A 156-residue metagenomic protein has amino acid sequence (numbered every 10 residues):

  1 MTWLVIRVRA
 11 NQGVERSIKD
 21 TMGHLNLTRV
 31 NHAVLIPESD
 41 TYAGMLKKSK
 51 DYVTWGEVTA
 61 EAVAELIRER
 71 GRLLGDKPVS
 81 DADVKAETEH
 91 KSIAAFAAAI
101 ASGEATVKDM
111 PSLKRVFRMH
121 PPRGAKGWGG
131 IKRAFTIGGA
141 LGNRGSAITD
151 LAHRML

Functional and structural regions predicted by a protein language model:
M1-L156: Core subunits and conserved enzymes of cellular information-processing and envelope-translocation systems across
